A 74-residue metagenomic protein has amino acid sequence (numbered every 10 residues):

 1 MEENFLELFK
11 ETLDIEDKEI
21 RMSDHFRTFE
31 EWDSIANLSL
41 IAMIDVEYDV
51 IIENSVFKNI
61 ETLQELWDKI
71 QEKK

Functional and structural regions predicted by a protein language model:
M1-W32, A36-I41, E47-K74: Phosphopantetheine-dependent thiolation modules in NRPS/PKS and related acyl-activating systems
